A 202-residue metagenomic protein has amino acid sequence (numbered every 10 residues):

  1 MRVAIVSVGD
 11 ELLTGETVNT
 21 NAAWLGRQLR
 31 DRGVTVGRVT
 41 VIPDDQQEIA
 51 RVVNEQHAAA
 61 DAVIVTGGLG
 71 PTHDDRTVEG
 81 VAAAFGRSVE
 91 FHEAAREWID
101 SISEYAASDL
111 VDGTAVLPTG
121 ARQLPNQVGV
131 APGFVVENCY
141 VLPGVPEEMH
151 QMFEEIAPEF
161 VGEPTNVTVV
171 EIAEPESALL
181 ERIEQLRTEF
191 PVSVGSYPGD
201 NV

Functional and structural regions predicted by a protein language model:
M1-D44: Glycine-rich phosphate/diphosphate-binding loop of Rossmann-like nucleotide-binding domains
A4-L12, A62-G68, C139-V141: Short glycine-rich or small-residue beta-strand-to-loop segments that form or flank ligand, phosphate, metal/Fe-S
R27, P132, Q185: Surface-exposed charge patches
D31, P118, T188-P191: Short, well-ordered coil/turn elements that cap or connect secondary structure elements
V34-V41, E48-R51, V63-V65, T72 (+1 more regions): Proline/glycine-rich low-complexity loops and linkers
E137-V202: An accessory alpha-helical subdomain
